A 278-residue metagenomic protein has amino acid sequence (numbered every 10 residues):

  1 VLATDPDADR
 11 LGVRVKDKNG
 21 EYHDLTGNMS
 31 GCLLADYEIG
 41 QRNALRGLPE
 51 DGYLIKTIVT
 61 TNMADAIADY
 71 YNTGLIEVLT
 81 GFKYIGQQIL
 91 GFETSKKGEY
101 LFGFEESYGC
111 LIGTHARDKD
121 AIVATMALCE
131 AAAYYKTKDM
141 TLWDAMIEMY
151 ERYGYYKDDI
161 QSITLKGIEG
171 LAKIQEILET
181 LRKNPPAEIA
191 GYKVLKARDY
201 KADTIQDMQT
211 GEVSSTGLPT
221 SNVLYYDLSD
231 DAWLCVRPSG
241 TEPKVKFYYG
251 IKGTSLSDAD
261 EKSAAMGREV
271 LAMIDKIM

Functional and structural regions predicted by a protein language model:
L2-T4, G103: Short acidic/histidine-rich active-site segments
T4, L11-A35, G40, A44 (+1 more regions): Hydrophobic, small-residue-rich alpha-helical packing segments that form membrane-like cores
D5-D9, S107-G109: Short glycine-rich anion-binding loops that position phosphate/pyrophosphate groups of nucleotides and phosphorylated
P6, G240-E242: A generic beta-sheet turn/junction motif
D9-L11, V245: Change "...and in nucleic-acid phosphodiester-cleaving endonucleases..." to "...and in nucleic-acid processing enzymes
E21-H23, Q41-R237, K244-K246, S255-E261 (+1 more regions): Phosphate-binding and adjacent anionic-ligand microenvironments
G250: Active-site beta-strand/loop architecture of penicillin-binding DD-peptidases
